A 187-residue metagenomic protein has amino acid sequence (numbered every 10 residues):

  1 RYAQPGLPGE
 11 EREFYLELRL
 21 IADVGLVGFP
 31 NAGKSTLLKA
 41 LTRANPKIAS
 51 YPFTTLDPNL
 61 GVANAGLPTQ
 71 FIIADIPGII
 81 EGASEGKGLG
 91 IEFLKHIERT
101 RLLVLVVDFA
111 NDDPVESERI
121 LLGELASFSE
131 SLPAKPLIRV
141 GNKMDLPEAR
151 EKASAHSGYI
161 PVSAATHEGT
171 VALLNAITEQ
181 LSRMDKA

Functional and structural regions predicted by a protein language model:
R1-A83, K87, I91, K95-I97 (+1 more regions): Conserved G1/Walker A P-loop phosphate-binding module
I21, V62, P77-I80, D108-P114 (+2 more regions): Conserved nucleotide-binding/hydrolysis micro-motifs of P-loop NTPases
P68-F71, R101-L102, K135-I138: Loop/turn-to-beta-strand initiation segments
I73, V106, V140: Generic enzyme active-site microenvironment
L89, F93, E118-S129: Conserved catalytic-core segment of NTP-binding enzymes
R99-I120, S131-P133, M144-A149: Conserved Switch II/interswitch segment of TRAFAC-class P-loop GTPases
L102-L105, A126, E130, N175-K186: Non-catalytic alpha-helical coupling and interface elements of nucleotide-dependent molecular machines and regulators
K135-I138, D145-A187: Canonical P-loop GTPase G-domain recognition
